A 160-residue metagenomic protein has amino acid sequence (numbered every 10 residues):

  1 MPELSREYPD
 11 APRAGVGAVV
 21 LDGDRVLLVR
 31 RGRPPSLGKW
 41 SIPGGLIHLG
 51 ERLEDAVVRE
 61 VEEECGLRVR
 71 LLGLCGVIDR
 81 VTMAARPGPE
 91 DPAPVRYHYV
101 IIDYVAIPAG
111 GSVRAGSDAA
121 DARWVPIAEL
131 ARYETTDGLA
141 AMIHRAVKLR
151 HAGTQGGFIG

Functional and structural regions predicted by a protein language model:
M1-V19, E90-P94: Acidic, metal-coordinating catalytic segment for phosphate/diphosphate chemistry, firing primarily on the Nudix
A14-V16, D24, V100-I102, A120: Change "...and in nucleic-acid phosphodiester-cleaving endonucleases..." to "...and in nucleic-acid processing enzymes
A18, L74, Y104-A106: A structural signal for short, well-ordered beta-strand segments
V20, L28, A106-P108, W124: Conserved hydrophobic "DFG−1" position in protein kinase catalytic cores
R25-E63: Conserved Nudix-box catalytic region and its N-terminal flanking loop in Nudix hydrolases and closely related
W40, S112-G160: Nudix hydrolase/Nudix homology domain
R68-V77: A short coil-to-beta-strand element that immediately follows conserved catalytic motifs
I78-S112: Active-site-adjacent beta-strand/loop module that shapes the phosphate/pyrophosphate-binding cleft
